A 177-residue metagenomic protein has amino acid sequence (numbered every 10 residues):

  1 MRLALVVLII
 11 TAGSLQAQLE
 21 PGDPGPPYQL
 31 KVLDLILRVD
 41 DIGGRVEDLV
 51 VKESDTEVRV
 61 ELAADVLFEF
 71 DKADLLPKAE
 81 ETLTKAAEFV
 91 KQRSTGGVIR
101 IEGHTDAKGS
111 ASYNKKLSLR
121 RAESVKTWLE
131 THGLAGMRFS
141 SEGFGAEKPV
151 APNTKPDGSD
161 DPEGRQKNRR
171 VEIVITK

Functional and structural regions predicted by a protein language model:
M1-E57, E81: N-terminal targeting leaders that direct proteins to extracytoplasmic destinations
Q18-V32, P77, E81, K85-Q92 (+5 more regions): Compositionally biased, non-globular sequence tracts
V39-E53, F68-E102, E130, I173-K177: Periplasmic peptidoglycan-binding/anchoring modules of Gram-negative envelope and division proteins
T56, A64, K167-R169: Residues that flank catalytic or metal-binding motifs in active/ligand-binding sites
V58, G97-I99, F139, V171: Conserved beta-strand core positions
V58-F70: Acidic/histidine-rich, surface-exposed loop or edge segments in extracytoplasmic proteins
E61-A63, V98-T105: Glycine- and acidic-rich phosphate- and metal-coordinating loops
T105-K177: Periplasmic OmpA-like peptidoglycan-binding domain that tethers envelope proteins to the cell wall
